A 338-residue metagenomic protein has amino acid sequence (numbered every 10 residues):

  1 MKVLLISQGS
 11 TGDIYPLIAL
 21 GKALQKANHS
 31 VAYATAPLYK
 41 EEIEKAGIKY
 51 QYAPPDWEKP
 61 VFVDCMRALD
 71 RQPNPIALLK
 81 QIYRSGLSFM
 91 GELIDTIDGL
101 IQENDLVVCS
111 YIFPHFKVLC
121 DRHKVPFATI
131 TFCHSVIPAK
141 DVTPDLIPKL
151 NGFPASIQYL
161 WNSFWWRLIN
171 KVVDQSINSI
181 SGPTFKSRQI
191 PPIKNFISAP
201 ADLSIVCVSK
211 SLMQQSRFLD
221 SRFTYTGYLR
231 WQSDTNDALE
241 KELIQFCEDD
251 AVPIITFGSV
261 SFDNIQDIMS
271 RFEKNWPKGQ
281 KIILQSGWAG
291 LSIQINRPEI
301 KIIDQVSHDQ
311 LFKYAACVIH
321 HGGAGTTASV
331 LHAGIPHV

Functional and structural regions predicted by a protein language model:
M1-Q51: N-terminal subdomain of nucleotide-sugar transferases
G21, V107-C109, I303-V338: A donor-sugar binding/catalytic signature common to diverse glycosyltransferases and related nucleotide-sugar
A34, A53, S110, A128-C133 (+4 more regions): Generic beta-sheet signal
K49-N104, A155-S163, K171: Phosphate/nucleotide-donor binding subsite
I76-Y83, K140-K186: Alpha-helical membrane-targeting segments
S88-L160, S211-M213: Conserved nucleotide-sugar donor-interacting segment of glycosyltransferase catalytic cores, predominantly GT-B
I177-Y228: Long, low-complexity segments enriched in small/aliphatic residues
C207-C317: Donor-nucleotide binding loops and adjacent catalytic segments primarily of GT-B fold Leloir glycosyltransferases
